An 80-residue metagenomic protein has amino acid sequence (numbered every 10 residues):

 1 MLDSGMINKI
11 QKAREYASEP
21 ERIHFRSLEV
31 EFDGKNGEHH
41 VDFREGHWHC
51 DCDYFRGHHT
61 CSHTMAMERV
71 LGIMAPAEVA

Functional and structural regions predicted by a protein language model:
M1-A80: Long, low-complexity, compositionally biased intrinsically disordered regions
